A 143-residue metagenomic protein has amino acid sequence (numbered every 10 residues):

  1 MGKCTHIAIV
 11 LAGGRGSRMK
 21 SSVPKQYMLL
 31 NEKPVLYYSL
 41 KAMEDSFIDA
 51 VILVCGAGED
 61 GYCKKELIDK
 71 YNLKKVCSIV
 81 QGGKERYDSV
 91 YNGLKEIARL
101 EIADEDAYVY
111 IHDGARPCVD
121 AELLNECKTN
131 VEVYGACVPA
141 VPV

Functional and structural regions predicted by a protein language model:
K3-D60: N-terminal glycine-rich phosphate-binding loop and ensuing alpha1 helix
L30, V54, V80-Q81, H112: Structural motif
S46-F47, D69-V76, E101: Short helix-capping segments at alpha-helix termini
D49-I52, C77, G135: Short active-site oxyanion
G61-L67: Acidic helix N-cap motif at the loop->helix transition within catalytic regions of sugar-transfer enzymes
N72-R86: Conserved donor nucleotide-binding strand/loop of the catalytic core
E85-V143: Conserved beta-loop-beta/alpha segment of the NTase-like Rossmann-fold superfamily that binds/positions NTPs
